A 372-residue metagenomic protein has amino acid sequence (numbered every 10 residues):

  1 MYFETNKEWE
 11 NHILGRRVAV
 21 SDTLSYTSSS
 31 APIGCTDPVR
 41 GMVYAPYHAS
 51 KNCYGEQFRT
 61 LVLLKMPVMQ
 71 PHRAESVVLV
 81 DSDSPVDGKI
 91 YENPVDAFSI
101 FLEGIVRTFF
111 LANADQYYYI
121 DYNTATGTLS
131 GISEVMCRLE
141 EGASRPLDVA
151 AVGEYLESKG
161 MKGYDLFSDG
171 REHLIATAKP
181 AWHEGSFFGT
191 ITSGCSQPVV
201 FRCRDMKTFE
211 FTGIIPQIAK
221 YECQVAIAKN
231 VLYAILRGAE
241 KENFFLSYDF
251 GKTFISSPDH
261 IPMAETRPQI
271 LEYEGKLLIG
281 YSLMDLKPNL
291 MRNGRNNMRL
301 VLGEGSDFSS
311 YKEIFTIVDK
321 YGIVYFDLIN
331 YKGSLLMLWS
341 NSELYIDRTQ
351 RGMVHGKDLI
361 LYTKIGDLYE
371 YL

Functional and structural regions predicted by a protein language model:
M1-T27, C35-Y91, I100-T266, E272-Y321 (+2 more regions): Beta-rich carbohydrate-recognition and catalytic domains
N93-V95, I323-D327: Short aromatic loop motif centered on NTY/YTY
I329-K332: Short glycine/proline-rich, acidic loop/turn segments that cap or connect secondary-structure elements
